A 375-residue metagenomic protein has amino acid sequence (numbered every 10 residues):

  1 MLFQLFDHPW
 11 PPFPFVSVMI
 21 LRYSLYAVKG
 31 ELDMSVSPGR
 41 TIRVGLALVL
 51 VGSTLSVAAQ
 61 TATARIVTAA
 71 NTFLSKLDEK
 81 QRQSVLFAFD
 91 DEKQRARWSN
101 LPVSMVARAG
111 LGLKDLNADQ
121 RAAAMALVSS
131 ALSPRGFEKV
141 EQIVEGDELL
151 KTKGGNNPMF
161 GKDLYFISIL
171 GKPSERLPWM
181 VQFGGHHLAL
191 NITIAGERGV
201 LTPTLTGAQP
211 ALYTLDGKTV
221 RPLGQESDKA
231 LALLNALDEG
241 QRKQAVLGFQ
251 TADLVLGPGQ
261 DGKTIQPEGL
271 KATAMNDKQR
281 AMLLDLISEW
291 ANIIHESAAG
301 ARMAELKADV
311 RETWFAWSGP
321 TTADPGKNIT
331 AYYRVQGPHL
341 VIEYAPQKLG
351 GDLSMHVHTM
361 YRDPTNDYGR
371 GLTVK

Functional and structural regions predicted by a protein language model:
L5: Cationic, low-complexity basic patches in intrinsically disordered or flexible, solvent-exposed regions
F15-V18, R22-D33: Short, Lys/Arg-enriched N-terminal segments with co-localized hydrophobic residues within the first ~10-30 amino acids
S35-G45: Bacterial N-terminal signal peptides that target proteins for export
G45-T54: Bacterial N-terminal signal peptides
L55-A59: Sec/Tat signal peptide C-region and signal peptidase I cleavage site
Q60-K375: A cross-kingdom marker for long, charged
